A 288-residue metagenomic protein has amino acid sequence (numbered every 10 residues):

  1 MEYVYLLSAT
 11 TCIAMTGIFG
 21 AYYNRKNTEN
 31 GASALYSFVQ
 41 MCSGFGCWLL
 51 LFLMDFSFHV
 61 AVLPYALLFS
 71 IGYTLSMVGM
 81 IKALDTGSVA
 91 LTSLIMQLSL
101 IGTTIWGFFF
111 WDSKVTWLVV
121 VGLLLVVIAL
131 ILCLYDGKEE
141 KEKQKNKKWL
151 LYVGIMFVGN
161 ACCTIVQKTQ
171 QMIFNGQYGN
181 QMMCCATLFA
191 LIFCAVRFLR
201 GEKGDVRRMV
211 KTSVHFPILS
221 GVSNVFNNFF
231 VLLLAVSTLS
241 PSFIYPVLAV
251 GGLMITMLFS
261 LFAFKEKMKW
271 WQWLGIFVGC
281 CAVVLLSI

Functional and structural regions predicted by a protein language model:
M1-I288: Polytopic alpha-helical membrane proteins, predominantly small-molecule transporters/carriers
